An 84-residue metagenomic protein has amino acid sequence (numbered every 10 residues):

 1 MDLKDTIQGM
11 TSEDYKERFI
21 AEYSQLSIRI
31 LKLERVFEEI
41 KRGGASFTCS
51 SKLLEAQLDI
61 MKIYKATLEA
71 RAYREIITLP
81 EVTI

Functional and structural regions predicted by a protein language model:
M1-I84: Extended, charge-rich alpha-helical interface modules
